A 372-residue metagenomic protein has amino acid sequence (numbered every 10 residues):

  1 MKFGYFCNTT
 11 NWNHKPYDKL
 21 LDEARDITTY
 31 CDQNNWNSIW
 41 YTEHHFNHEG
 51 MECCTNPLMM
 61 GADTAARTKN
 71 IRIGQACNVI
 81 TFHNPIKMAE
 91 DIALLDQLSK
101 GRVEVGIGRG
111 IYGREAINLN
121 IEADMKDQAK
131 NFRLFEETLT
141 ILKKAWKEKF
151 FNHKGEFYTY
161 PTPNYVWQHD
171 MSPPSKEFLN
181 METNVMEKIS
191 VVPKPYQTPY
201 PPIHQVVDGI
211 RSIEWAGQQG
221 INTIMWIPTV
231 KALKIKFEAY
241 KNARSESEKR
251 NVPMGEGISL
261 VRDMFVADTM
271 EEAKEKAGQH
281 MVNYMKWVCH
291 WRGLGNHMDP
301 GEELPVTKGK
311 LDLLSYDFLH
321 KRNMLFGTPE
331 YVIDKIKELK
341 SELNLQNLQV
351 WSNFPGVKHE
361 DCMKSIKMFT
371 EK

Functional and structural regions predicted by a protein language model:
M1-R72, Y200-P201: N-terminal beta1-alpha1-beta2 module of alpha/beta enzyme domains
K2-K19, F82-S175, M225, T229-K231 (+1 more regions): Flexible, glycine-rich active-site loops centered on histidine and acidic residues that chelate a metal or position
F3, E43, T64, L95 (+8 more regions): Conserved, mostly hydrophobic/aromatic
F3-C7, I39-Y41, I73-Q75, V103-I107 (+4 more regions): Hydrophobic faces of well-ordered beta-strands that scaffold small-molecule active sites in alpha/beta enzyme cores
T9-L21, N78-I86, Q197-D208, M264-A267 (+1 more regions): Active-site mouth loops of central-metabolism enzymes
D32-Q33, A62-N70, I92, D96-V103 (+3 more regions): Acidic (Asp/Glu)-rich catalytic clusters
S38-M60, V79, I111, I227-V230 (+1 more regions): Glycine-rich, proline-tolerant flexible connector loops at the mouths of alpha/beta enzymes
Q128-K194, K231-L345: An alpha-helical appendage that flanks or caps ligand/catalytic pockets
